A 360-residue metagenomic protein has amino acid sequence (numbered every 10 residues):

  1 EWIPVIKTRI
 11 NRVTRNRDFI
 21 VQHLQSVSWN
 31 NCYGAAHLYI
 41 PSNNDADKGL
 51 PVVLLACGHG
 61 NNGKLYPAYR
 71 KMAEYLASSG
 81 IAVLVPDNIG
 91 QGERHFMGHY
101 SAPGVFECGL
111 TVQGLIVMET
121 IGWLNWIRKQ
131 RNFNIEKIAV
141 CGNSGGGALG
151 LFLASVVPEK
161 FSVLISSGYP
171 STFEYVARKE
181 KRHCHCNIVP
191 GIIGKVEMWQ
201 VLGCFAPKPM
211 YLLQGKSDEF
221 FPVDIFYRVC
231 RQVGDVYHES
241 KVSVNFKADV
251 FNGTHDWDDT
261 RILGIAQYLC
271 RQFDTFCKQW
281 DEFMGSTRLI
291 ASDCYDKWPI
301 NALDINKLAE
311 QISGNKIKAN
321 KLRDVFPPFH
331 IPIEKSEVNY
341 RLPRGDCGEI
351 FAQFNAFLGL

Functional and structural regions predicted by a protein language model:
E1-Y33, K208, G215-L360: Alpha/beta-hydrolase-fold serine-hydrolase catalytic core, especially in secreted/extracellular enzymes
I10-P67, M72: Glycine-rich active-site/cofactor-binding loop and its immediate structural neighborhood
D45-K129, S171-E180: Cap/lid segment of the alpha/beta-hydrolase catalytic domain
D87, C141, S167-G168, L213 (+1 more regions): Alpha/beta-hydrolase-fold catalytic nucleophile elbow
E107, F161-G203, P207-K208, E219-C230 (+1 more regions): Mobile cap/lid helix-loop segments that gate and shape the active-site cleft of serine hydrolases
I116, S144-L149: Active-site loop->helix "elbow" adjoining a glycine-rich segment at hydrolase catalytic centers
N132-S144: Alpha/beta-hydrolase fold nucleophile elbow
G147-P158: Short glycine-enriched nucleophile-adjacent loop and the immediately C-terminal alpha-helix near the catalytic center
